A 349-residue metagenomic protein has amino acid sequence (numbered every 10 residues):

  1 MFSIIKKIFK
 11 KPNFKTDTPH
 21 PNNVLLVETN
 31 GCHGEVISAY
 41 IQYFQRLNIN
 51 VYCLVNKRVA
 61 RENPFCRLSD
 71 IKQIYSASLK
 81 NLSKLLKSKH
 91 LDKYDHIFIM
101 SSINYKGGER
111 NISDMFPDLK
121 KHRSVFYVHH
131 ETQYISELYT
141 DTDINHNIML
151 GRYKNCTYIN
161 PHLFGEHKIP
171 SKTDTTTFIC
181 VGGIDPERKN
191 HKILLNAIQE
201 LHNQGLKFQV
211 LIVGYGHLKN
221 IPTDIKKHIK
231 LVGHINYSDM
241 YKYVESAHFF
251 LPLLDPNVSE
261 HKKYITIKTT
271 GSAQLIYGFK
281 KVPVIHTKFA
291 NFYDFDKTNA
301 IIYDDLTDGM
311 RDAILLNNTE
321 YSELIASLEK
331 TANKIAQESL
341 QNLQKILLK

Functional and structural regions predicted by a protein language model:
F14, Q45, Y52-I148: Extended catalytic core of nucleotide-activated donor transferases of GT-like folds
L26-A39, N104-G107, D185-K189: A short, glycine/small-residue-rich beta-strand->loop->alpha-helix junction that serves as a flexible
I37, R110, F164-G165, D174-D224 (+1 more regions): Conserved catalytic-core segment of nucleotide-activated headgroup transferases in glycan assembly
L79, G216, I229-S246, L253-P256: Conserved active-site histidine-acidic residue motif and adjacent donor-binding/catalytic loop of glycosyltransferases
E131-I135, T142-I169: Donor nucleotide-sugar binding/catalytic pocket of nucleotide-sugar-dependent glycosyltransferases
P252-Q274, G278, H286-D294: Nucleotide-sugar-dependent
G278, A290-I314: Change "using UDP/GDP/dTDP sugars" to "using nucleotide sugars
Y303-K349: A charged, aromatic-enriched C-terminal amphipathic alpha-helix characteristic of glycosyltransferases across folds
